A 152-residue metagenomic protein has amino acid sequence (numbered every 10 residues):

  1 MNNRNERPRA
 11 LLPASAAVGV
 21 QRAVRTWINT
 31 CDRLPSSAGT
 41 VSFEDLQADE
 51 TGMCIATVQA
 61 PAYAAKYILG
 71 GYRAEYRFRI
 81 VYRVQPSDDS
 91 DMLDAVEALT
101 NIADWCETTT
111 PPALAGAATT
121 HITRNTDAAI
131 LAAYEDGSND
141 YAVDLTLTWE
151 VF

Functional and structural regions predicted by a protein language model:
M1-D45, Q59-F152: Charged, amphipathic alpha-helical segments and their flanking helix caps
E50-P61: Charged, often glycine-rich, active-site loop that binds/positions anionic groups
